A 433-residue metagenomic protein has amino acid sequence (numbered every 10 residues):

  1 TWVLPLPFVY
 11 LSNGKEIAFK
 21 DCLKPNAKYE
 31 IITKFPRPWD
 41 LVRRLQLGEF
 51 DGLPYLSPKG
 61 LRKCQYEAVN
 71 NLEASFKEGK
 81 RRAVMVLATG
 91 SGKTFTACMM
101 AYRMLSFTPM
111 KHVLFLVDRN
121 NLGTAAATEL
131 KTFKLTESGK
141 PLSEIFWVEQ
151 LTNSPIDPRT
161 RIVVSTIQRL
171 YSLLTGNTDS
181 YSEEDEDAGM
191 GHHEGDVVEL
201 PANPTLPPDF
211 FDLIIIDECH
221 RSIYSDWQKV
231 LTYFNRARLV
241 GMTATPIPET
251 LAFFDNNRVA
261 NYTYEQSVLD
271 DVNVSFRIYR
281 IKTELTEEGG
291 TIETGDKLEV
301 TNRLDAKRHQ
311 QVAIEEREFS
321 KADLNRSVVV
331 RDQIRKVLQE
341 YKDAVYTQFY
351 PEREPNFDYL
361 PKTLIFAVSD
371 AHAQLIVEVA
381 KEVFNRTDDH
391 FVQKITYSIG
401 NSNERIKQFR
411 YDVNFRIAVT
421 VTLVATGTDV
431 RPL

Functional and structural regions predicted by a protein language model:
T1-H112, V117, N121-E137, P158-I162 (+7 more regions): ATP-dependent helicase/translocase motor core
L11, V163-T166, R238-T243, A418-V419: Structural recognition of the conserved hydrophobic beta-strand(s) that form the central parallel beta-sheet of P-loop
T166, D217-E218, L423: Walker B catalytic acidic pair
S182-G241: SF2 helicase catalytic motif II
L251-L360: Interdomain helical connector at the RecA1-RecA2 junction of SF1/SF2 helicase-like NTPases
S369-K394: Conserved helicase motor "Helicase C" RecA-like lobe of SF1/SF2 P-loop NTPases
S398-V421: Conserved helicase ATPase core of P-loop NTP-dependent helicases/translocases
T420, V424-L433: A short beta-strand element within the Helicase C-terminal
